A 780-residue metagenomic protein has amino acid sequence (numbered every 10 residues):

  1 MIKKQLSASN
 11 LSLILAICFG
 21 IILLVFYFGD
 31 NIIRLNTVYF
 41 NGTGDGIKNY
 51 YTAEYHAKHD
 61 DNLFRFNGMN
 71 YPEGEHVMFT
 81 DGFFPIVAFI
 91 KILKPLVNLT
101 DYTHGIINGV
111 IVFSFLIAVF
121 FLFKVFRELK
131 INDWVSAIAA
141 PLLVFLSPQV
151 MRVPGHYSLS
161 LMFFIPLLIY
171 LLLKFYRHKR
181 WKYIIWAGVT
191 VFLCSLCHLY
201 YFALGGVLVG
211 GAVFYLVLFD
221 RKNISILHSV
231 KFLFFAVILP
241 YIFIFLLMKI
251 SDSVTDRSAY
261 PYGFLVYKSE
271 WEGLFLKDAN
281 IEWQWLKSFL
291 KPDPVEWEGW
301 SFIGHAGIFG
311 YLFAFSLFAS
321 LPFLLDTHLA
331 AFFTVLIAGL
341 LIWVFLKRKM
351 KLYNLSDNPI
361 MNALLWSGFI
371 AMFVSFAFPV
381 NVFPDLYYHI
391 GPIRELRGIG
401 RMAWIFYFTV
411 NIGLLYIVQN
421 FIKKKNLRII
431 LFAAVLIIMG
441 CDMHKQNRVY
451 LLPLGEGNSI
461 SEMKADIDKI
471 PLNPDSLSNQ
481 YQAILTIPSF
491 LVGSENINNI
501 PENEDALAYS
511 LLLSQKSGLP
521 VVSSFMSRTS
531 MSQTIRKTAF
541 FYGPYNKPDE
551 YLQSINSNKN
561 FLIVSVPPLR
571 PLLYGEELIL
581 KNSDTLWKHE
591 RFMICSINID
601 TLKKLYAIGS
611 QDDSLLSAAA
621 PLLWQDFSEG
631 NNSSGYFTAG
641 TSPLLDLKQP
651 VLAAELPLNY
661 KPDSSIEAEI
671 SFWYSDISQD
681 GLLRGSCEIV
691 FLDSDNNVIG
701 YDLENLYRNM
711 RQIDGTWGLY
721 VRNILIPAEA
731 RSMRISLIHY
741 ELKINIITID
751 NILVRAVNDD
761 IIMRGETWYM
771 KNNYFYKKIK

Functional and structural regions predicted by a protein language model:
M1, G210, V237-I238, A330-L341 (+2 more regions): Signature aromatic-anchored transmembrane alpha helix within multi-pass, membrane-resident enzymes that catalyze glycan
M1-I32, F232-V237, V344-S367: Start-transfer (signal-anchor) and selected internal transmembrane alpha helices of multi-pass inner/ER membrane
I21-I117, L146-M151, H156-S160, E272-W283: Membrane-interface coil-to-helix junctions
T43, K48, F243-L336, W404: Periplasmic/ER-lumenal interhelical loops and adjacent helix-loop junctions in multi-pass membrane proteins
I111-V125, L129, W134-Y176, R180-V217 (+2 more regions): Membrane-embedded helix bundles of polyisoprenyl
M151-L159, F289-G299, L325-H328, M350-T409 (+1 more regions): Membrane-helix boundary/interfacial segments in multi-pass membrane proteins
D442-A653, N696, L742, V754-K780: Extracytoplasmic
F627, L656-C687, G718-I726, N751-I752: Extra-cytoplasmic beta-strand recognition segments
